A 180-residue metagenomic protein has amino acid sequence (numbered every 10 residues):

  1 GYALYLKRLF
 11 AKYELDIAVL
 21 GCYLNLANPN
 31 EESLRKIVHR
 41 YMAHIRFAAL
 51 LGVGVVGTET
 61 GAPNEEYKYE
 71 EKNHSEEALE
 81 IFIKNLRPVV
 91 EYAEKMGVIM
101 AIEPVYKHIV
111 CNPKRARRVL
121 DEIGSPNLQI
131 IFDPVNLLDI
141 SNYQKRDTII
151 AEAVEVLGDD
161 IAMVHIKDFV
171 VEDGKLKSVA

Functional and structural regions predicted by a protein language model:
G1-V55, E76-E80, R87, E94 (+2 more regions): N-terminal pre-domain/capping segments
G1-Y2, N25-E31, R35, N64-E70 (+3 more regions): Acidic-and-aromatic substrate-binding clefts and catalytic sites of carbohydrate-active enzymes
L20, I83-A180: Acidic/histidine-rich catalytic cores of soluble enzymes
C22-N25, E59-P63, D168: Short loop/turn segments at strand-loop or loop-helix junctions that form parts of catalytic or ligand-binding pockets
N28-E31, N73-S75, I102, V179-A180: A short, structure-level motif marking secondary-structure boundaries and short turns
A48-E71, M96-V105: Active-site groove signature of glycoside hydrolases
